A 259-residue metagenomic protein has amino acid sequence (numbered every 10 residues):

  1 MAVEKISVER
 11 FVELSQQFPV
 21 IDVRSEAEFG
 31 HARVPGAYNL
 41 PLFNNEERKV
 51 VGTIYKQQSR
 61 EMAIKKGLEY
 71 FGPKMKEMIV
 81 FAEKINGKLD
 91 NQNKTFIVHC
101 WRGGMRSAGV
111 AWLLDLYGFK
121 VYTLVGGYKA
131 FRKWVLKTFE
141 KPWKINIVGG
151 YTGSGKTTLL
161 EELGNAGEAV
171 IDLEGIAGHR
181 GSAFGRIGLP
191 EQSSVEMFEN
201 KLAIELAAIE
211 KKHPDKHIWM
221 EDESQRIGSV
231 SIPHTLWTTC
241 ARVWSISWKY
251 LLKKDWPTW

Functional and structural regions predicted by a protein language model:
M1-P35, A63, L136-E140, I145-G149: Flexible, polar/low-complexity N-terminal or interdomain linker segments that lie immediately upstream of folded
V20-R24, A37-L40, I171-D172, W219: Short hydrophobic beta-strand that contains or immediately precedes a catalytic carboxylate
E26, G30-K76: Glycine/alanine-rich phosphate-binding loops at beta-alpha junctions
A37-L40, E221-D222, T239-W259: Conserved phosphate-donor/acceptor-positioning beta-strand/loop module used by diverse small-molecule
K65-L124: Catalytic cysteine-centered active loop of the rhodanese-like fold, especially the PTP/DSP P-loop
M105-R106, N146-N165: Glycine-rich phosphate-binding P-loop
F119-R132, D172-A177: A short glycine-rich beta-strand->turn/loop micro-motif centered on a GG-aromatic cluster
N165-T238: Conserved nucleotide-sensing/catalytic segment adjacent to the nucleotide-binding pocket in NTP-handling enzymes
